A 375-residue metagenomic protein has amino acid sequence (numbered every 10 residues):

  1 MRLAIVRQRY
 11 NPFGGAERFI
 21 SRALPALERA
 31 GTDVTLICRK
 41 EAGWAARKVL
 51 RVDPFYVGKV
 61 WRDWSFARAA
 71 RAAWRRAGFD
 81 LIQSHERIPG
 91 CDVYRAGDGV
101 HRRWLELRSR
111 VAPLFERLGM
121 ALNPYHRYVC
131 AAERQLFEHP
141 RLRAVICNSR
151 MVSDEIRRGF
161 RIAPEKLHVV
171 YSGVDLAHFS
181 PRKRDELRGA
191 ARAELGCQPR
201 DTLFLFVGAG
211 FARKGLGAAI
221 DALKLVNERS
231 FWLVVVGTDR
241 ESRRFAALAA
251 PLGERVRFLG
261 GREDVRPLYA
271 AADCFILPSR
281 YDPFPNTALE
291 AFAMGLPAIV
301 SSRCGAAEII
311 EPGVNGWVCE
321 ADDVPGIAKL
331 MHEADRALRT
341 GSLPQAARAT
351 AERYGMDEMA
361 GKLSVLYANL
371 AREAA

Functional and structural regions predicted by a protein language model:
E17-R22, T202-L225, R243, P325: A conserved mid-protein helix/loop that constitutes part of the nucleotide-sugar donor-binding site
E41, V174, V207-A212, W232-F245: Glycosyltransferase donor-sugar binding loop
R134-V169, V174-P181: A short, active-site helix/loop in glycosyltransferases that binds the activated sugar's phosphate group
S180-C197, P344: A short helix/loop element that forms part of the nucleotide-sugar donor recognition site in Leloir-type
A190-A193, R339-R353, V365: A short, well-ordered alpha-helix in the C-terminal region of glycosyltransferases
G261, R280: Aromatic "clamp/platform" in nucleotide-sugar-dependent glycosyltransferases that forms part of the donor/acceptor
P297-V300: Short hydrophobic beta-strand element within catalytic cores of glycosyltransferases and related nucleotide-activated
P312-G313, W317-V324, E333-L338: Conserved acidic donor-binding segment of nucleotide-sugar-dependent glycosyltransferases
